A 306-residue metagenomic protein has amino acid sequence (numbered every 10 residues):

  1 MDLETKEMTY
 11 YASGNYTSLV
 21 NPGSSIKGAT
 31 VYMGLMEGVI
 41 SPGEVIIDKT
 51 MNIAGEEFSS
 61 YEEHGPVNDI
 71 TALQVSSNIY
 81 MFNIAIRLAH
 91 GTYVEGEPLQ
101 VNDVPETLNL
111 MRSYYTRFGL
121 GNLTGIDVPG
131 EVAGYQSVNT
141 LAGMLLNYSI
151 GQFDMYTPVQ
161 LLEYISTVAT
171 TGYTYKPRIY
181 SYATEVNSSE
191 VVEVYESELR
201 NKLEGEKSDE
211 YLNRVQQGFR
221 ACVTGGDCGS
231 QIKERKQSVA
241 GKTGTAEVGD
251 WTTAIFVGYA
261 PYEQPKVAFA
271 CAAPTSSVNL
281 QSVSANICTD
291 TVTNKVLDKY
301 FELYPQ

Functional and structural regions predicted by a protein language model:
M1-L19, Y32-A273: Beta-lactam-recognizing serine transpeptidase/beta-lactamase-like catalytic domain environment
E190, I287-Q306: Short, gly/Ser/Thr-rich active-site loops of penicillin-recognizing serine hydrolases
T275-T289: A short acidic/glycine-rich loop-to-helix N-cap element
